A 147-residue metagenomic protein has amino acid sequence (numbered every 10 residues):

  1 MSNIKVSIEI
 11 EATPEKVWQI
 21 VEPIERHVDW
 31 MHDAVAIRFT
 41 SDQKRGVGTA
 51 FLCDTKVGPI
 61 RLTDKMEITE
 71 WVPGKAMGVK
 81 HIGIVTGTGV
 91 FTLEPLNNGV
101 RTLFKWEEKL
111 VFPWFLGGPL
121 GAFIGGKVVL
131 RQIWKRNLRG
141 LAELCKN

Functional and structural regions predicted by a protein language model:
M1-S41, G140: Hydrophobic ligand-binding cavity/cleft-lining segments
S2, A12, C53, G78 (+1 more regions): Residue-level detector of alpha-helix boundaries and kinks
N3, E9, E67, G78 (+2 more regions): Conserved beta-strand segments that form the floor/walls of ligand-binding pockets within enzyme and binding domains
E9-T13, D54-G58, E94-L96, E107-V111: Solvent-exposed residues in well-ordered beta-strands and their adjoining turns, especially edge/terminal strands
T13-K16, V129, I133: Short amphipathic alpha-helical segments
Q19-A34, G48-I60, V129: Short, solvent-exposed helix-to-loop capping segments enriched in aromatics
R38-T88, N97-L103, R136-N147: Glycine-rich portal/gate segments that line the openings of hydrophobic small-molecule binding cavities
K80-Q132: Beta-strand/loop substructures that line and gate deep hydrophobic ligand-binding cavities in soluble
